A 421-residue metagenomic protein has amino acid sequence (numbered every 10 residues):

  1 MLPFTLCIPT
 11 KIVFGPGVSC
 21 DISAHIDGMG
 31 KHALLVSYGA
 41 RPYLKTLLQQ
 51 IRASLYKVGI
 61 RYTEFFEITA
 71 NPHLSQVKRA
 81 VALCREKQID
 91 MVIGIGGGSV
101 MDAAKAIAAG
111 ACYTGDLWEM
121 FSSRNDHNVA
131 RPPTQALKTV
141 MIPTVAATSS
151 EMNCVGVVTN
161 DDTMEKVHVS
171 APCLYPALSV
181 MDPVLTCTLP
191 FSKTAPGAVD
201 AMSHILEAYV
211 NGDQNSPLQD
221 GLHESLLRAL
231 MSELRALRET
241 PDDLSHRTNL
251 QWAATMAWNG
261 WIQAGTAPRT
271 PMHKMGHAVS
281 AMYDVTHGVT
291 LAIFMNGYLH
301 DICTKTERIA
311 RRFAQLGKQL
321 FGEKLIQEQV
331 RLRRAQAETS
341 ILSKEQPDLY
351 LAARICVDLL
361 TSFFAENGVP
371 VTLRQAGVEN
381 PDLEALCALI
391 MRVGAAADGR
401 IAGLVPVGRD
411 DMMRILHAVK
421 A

Functional and structural regions predicted by a protein language model:
M1-M91, L373-R374, A397, V419: ATP/NTP phosphate-donor binding region
T10, C20, Y113-L218, R311-Q315: A glycine/threonine-rich phosphate-anchoring loop and its flanking beta-alpha core in nucleotide/phosphate-binding
S19-I22, Y43-L47, L74-V77, S99-A104 (+4 more regions): Short glycine/serine/threonine-rich phosphate/pyrophosphate-binding segments that cradle anionic phosphate groups
I51, R79-V81, V100-T114, M152-N153: Short Gly/Thr/Asp-enriched flexible loops that form oxyanion-binding sites at enzyme active sites
I89-I107, T144-S150, M282-V285: Glycine/serine-rich anion-binding loops at beta->alpha junctions that coordinate negatively charged ligand groups
A208-L359: Active-site segments that bind and position negatively charged phosphate/pyrophosphate groups
G317-A421: C-terminal charged capping/lid subdomain of soluble metabolic enzymes
